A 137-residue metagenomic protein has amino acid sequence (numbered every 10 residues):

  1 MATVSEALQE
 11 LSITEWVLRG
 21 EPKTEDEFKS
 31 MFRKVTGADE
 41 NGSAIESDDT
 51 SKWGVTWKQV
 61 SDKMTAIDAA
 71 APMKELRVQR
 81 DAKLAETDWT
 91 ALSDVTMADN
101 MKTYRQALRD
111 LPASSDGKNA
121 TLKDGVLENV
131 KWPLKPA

Functional and structural regions predicted by a protein language model:
M1-A137: A preference for well-ordered globular domain cores that mediate specific macromolecular interactions or catalysis
